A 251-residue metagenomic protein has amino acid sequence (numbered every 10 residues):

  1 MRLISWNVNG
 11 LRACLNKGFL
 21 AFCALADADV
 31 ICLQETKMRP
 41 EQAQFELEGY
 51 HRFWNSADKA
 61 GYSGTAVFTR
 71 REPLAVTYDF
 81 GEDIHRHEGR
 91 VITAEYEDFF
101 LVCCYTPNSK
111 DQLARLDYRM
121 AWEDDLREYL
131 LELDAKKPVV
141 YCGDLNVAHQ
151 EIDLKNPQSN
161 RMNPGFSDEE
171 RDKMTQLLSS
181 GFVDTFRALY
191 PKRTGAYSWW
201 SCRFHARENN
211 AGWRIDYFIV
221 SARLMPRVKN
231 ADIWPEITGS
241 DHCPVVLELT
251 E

Functional and structural regions predicted by a protein language model:
M1-L47, A57-S63, Y78: N-terminal, active-site-proximal structural segment of metallo-dependent hydrolase catalytic domains
M1-N9, D98-K110, C142: Active-site-proximal beta-strand elements of phosphoester/diester hydrolases
N7, C23-E41, L101, L130-E151 (+4 more regions): Active-site beta-strand/loop signature of hydrolases that rely on acidic residues for catalysis
V30, H51, W122-A211, I215: Metal-dependent phosphoesterases centered on the DNase I-like endonuclease/exonuclease/phosphatase
K37, A43-S109: Structured beta-strand-rich core segments of catalytic domains in phosphoester-bond hydrolases
A60-A75, R203-P226: Conserved beta strand-loop-helix elements of the APE1-like EEP
R70, A94-E97, S221-A222, L247-E251: Active-site beta-strand termini and strand-to-loop segments that position acidic
G81-E82, P107-E123, Q158-M162: Surface-exposed cleft-lining segments at the edges of enzyme active sites
